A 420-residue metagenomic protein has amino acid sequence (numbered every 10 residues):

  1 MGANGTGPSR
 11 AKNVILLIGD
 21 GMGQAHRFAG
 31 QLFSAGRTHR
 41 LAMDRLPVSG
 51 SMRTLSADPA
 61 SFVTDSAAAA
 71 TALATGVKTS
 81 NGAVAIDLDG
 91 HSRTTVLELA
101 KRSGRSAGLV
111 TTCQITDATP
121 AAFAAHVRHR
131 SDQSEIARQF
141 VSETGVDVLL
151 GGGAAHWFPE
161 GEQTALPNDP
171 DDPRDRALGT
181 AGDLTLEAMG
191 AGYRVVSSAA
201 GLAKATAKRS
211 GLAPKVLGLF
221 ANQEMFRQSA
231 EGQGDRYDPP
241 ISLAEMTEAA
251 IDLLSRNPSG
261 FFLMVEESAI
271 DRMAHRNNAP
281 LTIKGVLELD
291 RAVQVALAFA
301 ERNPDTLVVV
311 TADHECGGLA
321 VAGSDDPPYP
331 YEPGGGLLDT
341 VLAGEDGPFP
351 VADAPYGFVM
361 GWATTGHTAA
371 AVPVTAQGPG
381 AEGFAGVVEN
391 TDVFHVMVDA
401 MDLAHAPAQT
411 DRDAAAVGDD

Functional and structural regions predicted by a protein language model:
M1, G418-D420: Short, solvent-exposed mixed-charge patches
M1-G30, L73-D89, R93-A124, F140: Mobile, glycine-rich extracellular loop/lid and propeptide segments that shape or gate substrate/ligand access
P8-N13, M22-F28, L32-T71, T116-G418: A post-motif C-terminal structural segment
